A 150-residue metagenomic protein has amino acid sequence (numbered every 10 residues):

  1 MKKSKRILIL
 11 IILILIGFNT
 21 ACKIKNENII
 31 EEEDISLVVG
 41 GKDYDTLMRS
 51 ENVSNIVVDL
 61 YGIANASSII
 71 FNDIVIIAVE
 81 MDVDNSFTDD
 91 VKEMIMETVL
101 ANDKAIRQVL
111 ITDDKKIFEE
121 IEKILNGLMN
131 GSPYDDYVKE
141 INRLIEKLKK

Functional and structural regions predicted by a protein language model:
M1-L8: Bacterial N-terminal signal peptides that target proteins for export
F18-A21: C-terminal motif of bacterial Sec signal peptides marking the signal peptidase cleavage site
K23-K25: Bacterial signal peptide processing site
E31-E51: Post-signal peptide N-terminal segment of mature Sec-exported envelope proteins
S50-S54, S86-R107: Short, non-transmembrane amphipathic alpha-helical segments
S54, V58-A78, D113: Short edge beta-strands and adjacent turn/loop segments
I76-D90: A short interface-forming secondary-structure element
M96-K150: C-terminal low-complexity, charged extensions that often adopt amphipathic alpha-helices
